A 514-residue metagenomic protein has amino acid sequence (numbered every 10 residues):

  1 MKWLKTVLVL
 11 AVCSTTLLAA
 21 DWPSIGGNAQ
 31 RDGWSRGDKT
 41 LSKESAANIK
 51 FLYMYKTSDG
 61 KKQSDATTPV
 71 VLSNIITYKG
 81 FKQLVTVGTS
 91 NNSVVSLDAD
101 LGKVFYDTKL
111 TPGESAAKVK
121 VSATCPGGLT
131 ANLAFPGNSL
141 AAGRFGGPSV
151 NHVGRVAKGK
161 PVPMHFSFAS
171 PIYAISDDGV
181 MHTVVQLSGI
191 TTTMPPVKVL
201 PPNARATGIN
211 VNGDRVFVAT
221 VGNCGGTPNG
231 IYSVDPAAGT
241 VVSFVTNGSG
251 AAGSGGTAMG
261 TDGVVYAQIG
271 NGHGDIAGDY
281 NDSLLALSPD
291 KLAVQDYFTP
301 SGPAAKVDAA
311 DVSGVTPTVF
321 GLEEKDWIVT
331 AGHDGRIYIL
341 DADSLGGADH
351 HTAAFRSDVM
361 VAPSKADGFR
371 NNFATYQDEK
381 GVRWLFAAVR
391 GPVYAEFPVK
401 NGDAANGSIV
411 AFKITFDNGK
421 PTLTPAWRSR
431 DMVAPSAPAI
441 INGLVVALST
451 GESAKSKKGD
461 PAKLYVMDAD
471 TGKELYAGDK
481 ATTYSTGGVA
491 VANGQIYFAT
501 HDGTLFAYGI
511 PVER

Functional and structural regions predicted by a protein language model:
M1-K5: Positively charged n-region of N-terminal signal peptides that target proteins for export
V7-T16: Bacterial N-terminal signal peptides
A20-L52, V70: Blade/loop signatures of beta-propeller domains
G37-D65, I76-F81, N92-G127, A134-A206 (+5 more regions): Extracytoplasmic/lumenal domain signature
T67-L72, V87-N91: Non-membrane alpha-helical segments in proteins
